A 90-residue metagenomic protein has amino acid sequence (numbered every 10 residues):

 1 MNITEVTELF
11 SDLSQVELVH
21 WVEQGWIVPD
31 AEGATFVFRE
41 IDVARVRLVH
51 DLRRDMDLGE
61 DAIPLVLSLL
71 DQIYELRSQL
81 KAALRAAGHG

Functional and structural regions predicted by a protein language model:
N2-T4, E8-L9, V19, E23-Q24 (+1 more regions): Arg/Lys-rich, alpha-helical DNA-contact motif
L13-S14: Short coil turns linking two alpha-helices in DNA-binding domains
